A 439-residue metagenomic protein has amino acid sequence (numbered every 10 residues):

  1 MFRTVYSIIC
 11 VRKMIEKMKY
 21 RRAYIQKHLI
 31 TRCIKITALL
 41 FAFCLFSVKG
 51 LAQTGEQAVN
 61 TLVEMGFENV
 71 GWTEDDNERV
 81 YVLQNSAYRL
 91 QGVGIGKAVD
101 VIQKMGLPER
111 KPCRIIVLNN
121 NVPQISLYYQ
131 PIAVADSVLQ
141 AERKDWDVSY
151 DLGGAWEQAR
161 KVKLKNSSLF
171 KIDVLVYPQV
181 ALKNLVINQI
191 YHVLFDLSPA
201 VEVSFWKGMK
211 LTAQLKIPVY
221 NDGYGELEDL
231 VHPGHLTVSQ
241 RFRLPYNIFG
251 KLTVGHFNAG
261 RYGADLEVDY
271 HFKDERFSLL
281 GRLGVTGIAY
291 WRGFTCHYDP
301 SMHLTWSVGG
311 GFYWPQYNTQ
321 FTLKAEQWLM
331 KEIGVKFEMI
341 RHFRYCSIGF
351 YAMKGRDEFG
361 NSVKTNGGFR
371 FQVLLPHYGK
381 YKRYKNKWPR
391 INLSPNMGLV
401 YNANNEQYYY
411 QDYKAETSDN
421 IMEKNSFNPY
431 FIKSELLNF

Functional and structural regions predicted by a protein language model:
K35-S47: Bacterial N-terminal signal peptides
V48-A52: Sec/Tat signal peptide C-region and signal peptidase I cleavage site
T54-T237, D299, K433-F439: Outer-membrane beta-barrel initiation region
V82-N85, V174-V186, L211-V219, P245-F257 (+3 more regions): Transmembrane beta-strand segments that form the barrel wall of outer-membrane beta-barrel proteins
L139-I172, K380-F427: Outer-membrane beta-barrel biogenesis signature
P178, L197-V203, V238-F242, L266-Y270 (+3 more regions): Residues on the lipid-exposed face of transmembrane beta-strands in outer-membrane beta-barrel proteins
E202-G208, R243-N247, K273-E275, P315-Y317 (+2 more regions): Outer-membrane beta-barrel channels and translocator barrels
V219-E228, G260, L280-Y313, K324-K336 (+2 more regions): Outer-membrane beta-barrel translocator/channel fold
